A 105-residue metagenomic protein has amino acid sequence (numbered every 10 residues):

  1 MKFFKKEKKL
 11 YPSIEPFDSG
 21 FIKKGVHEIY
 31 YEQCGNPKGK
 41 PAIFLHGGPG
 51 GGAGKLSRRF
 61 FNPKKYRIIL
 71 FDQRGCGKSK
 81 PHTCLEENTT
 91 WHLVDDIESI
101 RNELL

Functional and structural regions predicted by a protein language model:
M1-F4: Short, aromatic- and cysteine-enriched interfacial helices/patches that mediate contacts at lipid membranes
K6-L10, K55-R58: Intrinsically disordered, low-complexity boundary segments flanking structured domains
E7-E28: N-terminal cap/lid segment of alpha/beta-hydrolase-fold proteins
K8, G35, T83-E86: Residues at structural and domain junctions
F21, H46-G48, E86-T90: Short, flexible loop segments at the rims of nucleotide/cofactor-binding pockets, characterized by
V26-P81: Conserved HGGG/HGGXW glycine-rich cap/lid loop of the alpha/beta-hydrolase fold
K80-V94: Catalytic nucleophile-loop/oxyanion-hole region of alpha/beta-hydrolase and closely related hydrolase-like folds
W91-L105: Conserved acidic catalytic loop of the alpha/beta-hydrolase fold
